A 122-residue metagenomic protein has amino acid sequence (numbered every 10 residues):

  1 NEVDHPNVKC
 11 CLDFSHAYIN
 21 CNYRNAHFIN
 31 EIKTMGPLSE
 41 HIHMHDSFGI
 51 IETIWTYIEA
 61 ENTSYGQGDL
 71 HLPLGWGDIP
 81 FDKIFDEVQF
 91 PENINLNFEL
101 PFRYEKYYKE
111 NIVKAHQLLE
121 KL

Functional and structural regions predicted by a protein language model:
N1: Active-site glycine-rich loop that binds ribose-phosphate moieties when present
D4-F14, Y18-L122: Histidine-acidic metal/acid-base catalytic patches
